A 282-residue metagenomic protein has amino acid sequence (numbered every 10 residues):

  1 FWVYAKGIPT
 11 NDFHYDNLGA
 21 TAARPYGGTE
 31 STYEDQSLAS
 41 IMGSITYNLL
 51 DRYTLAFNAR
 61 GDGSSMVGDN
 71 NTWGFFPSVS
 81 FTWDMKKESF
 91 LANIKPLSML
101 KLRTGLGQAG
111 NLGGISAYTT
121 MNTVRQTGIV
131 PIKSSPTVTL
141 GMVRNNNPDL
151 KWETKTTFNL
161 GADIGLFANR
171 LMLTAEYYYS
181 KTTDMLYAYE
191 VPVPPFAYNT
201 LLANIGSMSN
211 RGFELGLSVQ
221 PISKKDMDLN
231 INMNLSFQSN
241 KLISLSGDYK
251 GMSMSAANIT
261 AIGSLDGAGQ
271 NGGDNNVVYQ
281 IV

Functional and structural regions predicted by a protein language model:
F1-N271, N276: Extracellular/periplasmic, surface-exposed regions of secreted and cell-surface proteins
